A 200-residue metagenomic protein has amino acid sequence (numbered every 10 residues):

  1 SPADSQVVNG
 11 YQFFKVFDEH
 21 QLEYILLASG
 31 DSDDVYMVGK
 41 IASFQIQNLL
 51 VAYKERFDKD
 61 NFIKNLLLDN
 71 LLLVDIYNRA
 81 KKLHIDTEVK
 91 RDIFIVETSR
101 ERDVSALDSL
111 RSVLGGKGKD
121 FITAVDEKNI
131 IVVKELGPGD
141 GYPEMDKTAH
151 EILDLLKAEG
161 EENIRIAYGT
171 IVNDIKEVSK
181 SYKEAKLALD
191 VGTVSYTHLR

Functional and structural regions predicted by a protein language model:
S1-V8, I95, L107: Structured interaction and signal-relay segments at domain junctions
S5-F17, E23-I25: A short beta-strand signature within small-molecule sensing/ligand-binding domains used in signal transduction
I25-E144, L187: Interdomain helical linkers/hinges and coiled-coil/dimerization scaffolds that transmit conformational signals
N48, L155, V191: Active-site catalytic microenvironments for nucleophilic, acid-base chemistry
D92, I122-V133, G160-Y182: A short glycine-enriched loop-to-beta-strand structural element that forms part of the catalytic core of nucleotide
R111, E144-E162, K186: Alpha-helical scaffold within the catalytic cores of cyclic-nucleotide enzymes
E184, A188, G192: AAA+ P-loop ATPase catalytic core
T197-H198: Conserved small/polar residues in nucleotide/adenosyl-binding loops
